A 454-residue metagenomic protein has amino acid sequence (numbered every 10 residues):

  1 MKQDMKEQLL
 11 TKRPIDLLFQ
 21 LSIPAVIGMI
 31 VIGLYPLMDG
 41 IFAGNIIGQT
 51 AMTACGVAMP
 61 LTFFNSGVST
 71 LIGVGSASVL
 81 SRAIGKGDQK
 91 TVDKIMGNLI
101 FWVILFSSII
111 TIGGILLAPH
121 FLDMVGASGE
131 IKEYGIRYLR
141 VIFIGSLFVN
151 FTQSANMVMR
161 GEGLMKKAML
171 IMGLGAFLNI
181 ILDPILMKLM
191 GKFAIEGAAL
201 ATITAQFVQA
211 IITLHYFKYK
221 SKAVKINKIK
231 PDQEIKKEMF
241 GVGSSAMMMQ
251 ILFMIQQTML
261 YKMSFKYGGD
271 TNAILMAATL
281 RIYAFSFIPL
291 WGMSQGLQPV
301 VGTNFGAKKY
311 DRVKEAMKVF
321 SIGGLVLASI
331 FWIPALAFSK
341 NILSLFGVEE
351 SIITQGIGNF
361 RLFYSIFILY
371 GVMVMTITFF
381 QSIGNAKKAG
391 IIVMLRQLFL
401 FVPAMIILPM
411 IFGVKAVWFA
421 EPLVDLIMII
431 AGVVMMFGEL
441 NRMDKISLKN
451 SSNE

Functional and structural regions predicted by a protein language model:
M1-S22, L80-G145, L189-G243, V301-I366 (+1 more regions): Short alpha-helical transmembrane segments in multi-pass integral membrane proteins
L10-I46, P60-G75, V79, I104-T111 (+4 more regions): N-terminal transmembrane alpha-helices
Q20-D39, V141, G175, A205-Q209 (+2 more regions): Transmembrane helical elements of multi-pass membrane transporters/channels
I27, V31, Y35, N65-S69 (+16 more regions): Residue-level hotspots within pore-lining transmembrane alpha-helices of multi-pass secondary transporters
L34-M52, L122-G129, I185-F193, M254-R281 (+4 more regions): Helix-terminus/linker motif at the lipid-water interface of multi-pass membrane proteins
M52-I112, V149-A168, L275-I333, A337-S339 (+2 more regions): Small-residue-rich hydrophobic transmembrane alpha-helices
F64-G67, N179-P184, A210-L214, F285-I288 (+4 more regions): Hydrophobic transmembrane alpha-helices of multi-pass small-molecule transporters
G73, I142-R160, A168-N179, A198-T213 (+4 more regions): Short runs within selected transmembrane alpha-helices of multi-pass transporters and secretion channels
